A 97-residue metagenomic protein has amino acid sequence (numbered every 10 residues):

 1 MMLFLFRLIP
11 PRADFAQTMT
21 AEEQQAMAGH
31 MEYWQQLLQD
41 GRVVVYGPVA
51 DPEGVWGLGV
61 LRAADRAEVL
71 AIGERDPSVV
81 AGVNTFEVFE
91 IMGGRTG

Functional and structural regions predicted by a protein language model:
M1-G97: Conserved, structured core segments of small domains
